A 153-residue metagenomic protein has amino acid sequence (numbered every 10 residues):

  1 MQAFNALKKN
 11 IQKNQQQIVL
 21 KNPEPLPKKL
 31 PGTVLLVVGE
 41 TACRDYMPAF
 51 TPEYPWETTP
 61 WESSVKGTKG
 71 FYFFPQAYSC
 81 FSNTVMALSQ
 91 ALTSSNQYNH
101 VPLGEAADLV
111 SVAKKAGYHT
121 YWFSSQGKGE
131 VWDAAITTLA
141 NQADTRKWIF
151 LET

Functional and structural regions predicted by a protein language model:
M1-L36, T41-T153: Active-site-proximal alpha/beta segments of enzymes that process anionic O-linked groups
